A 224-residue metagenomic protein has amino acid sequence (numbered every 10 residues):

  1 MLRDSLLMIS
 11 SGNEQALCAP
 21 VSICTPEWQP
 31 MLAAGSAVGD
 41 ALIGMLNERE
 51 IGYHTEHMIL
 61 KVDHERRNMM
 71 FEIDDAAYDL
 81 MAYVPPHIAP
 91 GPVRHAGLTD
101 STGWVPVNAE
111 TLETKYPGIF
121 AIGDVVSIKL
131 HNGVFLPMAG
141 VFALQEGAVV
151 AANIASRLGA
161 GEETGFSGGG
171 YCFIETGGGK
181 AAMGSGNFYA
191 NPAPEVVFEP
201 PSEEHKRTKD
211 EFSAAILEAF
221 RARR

Functional and structural regions predicted by a protein language model:
M1-Q15: Histidine-anchored nucleotide/phosphate-binding helix
L2-D4, S36-G39, H95-T99, V134-P137 (+1 more regions): Short, glycine/charged-enriched secondary-structure capping and boundary segments
S11-T102: A Rossmann-like FAD-binding core segment of flavoenzymes
E65-N68, W104-E110, G159: Glycine-rich, charged/polar anion/phosphate-binding loops that engage phosphate groups from diverse ligands
A76-Q145: FAD-site-proximal beta/loop scaffold in flavoenzymes
G103-A121, T176-E195: FAD-binding beta-loop-beta segment adjacent to the flavin cofactor pocket
V126-G168, I174: A conserved FAD-binding loop/helix module that cradles the flavin
M183-R224: C-terminal auxiliary extensions adjacent to catalytic cores
